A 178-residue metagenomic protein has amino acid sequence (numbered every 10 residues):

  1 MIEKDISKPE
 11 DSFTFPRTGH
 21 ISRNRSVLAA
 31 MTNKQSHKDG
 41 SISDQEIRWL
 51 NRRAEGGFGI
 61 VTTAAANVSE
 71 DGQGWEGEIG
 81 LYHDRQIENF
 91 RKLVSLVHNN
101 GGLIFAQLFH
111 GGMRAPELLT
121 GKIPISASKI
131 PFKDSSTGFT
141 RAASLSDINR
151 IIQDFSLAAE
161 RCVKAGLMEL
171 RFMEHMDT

Functional and structural regions predicted by a protein language model:
M1-F109, I151: N-terminal capping/small domains of soluble enzymes
N33, A66-S69, P131-K133, M176-T178: Short connector loops/turns at beta-strand edges and beta->alpha or beta->beta junctions
R52-R53, E78, H83-Q86, A115-I125 (+2 more regions): Short alpha-helical interface elements
V61-A64, I104-L108, A165-T178: Short beta-strand segments at enzyme active-site cores
S69-Q73, A115-E117, T178: Short acidic/His/Gly/Ser-rich catalytic and metal-binding motifs that mark active-site loops of diverse hydrolases
S95, L103, F109-L167: Non-globular sequence segments
